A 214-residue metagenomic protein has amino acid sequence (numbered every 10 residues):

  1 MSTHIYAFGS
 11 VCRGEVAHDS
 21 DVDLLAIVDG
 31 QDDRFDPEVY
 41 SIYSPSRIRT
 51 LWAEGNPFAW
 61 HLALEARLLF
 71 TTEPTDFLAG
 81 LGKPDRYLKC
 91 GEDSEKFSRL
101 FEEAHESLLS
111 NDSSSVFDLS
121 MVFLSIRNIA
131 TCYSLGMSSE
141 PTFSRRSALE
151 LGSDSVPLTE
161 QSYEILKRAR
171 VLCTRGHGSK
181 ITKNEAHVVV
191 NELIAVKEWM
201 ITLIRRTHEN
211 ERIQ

Functional and structural regions predicted by a protein language model:
M1-S2, C12-D19, V28-Q214: Catalytic core of pol beta-like nucleotidyltransferases
D21-D23: Acidic Asp/Glu-based divalent-cation binding sites
